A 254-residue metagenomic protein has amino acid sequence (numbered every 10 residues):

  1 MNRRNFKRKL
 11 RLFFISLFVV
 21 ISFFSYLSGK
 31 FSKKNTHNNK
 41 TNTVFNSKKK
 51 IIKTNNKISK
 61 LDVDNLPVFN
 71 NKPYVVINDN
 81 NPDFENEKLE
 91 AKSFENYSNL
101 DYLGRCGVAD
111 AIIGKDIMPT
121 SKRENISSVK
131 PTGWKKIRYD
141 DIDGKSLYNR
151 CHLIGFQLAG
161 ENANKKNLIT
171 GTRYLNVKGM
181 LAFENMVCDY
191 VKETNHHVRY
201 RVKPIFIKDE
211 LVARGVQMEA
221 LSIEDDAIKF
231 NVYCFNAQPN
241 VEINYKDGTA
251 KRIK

Functional and structural regions predicted by a protein language model:
N2-S16: N-terminal Sec-pathway targeting helices
R3-F6, F31, T43, F230 (+2 more regions): Hydrophobic transmembrane signal anchors and adjacent membrane-proximal interface regions, especially in viral
F13-Y26: Hydrophobic membrane-insertion alpha-helices, especially the h-region of bacterial N-terminal signal peptides
G29-K88, K92-S93: N-terminal, intrinsically disordered, polar/charged segments of Gram-positive cell-envelope systems that serve as
F84-K254: Domain-level detector of nuclease and nuclease-like folds in predominantly extracellular/periplasmic contexts
